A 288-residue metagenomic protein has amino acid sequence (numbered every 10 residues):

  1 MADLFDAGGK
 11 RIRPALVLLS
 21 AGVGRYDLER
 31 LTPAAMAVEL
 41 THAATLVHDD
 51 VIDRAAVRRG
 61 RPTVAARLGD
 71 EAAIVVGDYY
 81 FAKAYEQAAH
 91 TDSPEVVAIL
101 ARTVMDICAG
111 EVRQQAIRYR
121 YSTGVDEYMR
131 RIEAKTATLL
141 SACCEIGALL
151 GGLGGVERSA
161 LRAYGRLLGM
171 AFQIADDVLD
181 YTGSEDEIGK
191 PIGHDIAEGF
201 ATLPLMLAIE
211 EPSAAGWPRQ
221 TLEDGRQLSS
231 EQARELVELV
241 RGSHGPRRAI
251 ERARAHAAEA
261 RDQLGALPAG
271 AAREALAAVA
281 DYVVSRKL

Functional and structural regions predicted by a protein language model:
M1-L288: All-alpha prenyltransferase/terpene-synthase fold signal
